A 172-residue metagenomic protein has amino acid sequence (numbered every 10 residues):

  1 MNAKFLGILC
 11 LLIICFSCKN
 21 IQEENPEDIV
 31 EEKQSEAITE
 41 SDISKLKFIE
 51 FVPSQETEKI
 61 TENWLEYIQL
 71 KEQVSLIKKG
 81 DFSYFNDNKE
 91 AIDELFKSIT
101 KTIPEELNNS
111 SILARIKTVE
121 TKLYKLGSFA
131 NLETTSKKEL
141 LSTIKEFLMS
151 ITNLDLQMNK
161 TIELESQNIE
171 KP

Functional and structural regions predicted by a protein language model:
M1-G7: Bacterial N-terminal signal peptides that target proteins for export
N2, K19, E23, T152-N159: A short, amphipathic alpha-helical segment
I8-L12: Hydrophobic helical h-region of N-terminal Sec-dependent signal peptides in bacterial secretory/periplasmic proteins
I14-S17: C-terminal motif of bacterial Sec signal peptides marking the signal peptidase cleavage site
N20-S83: Immediate post-signal-peptide N-terminus of mature secreted/exported proteins
T57-P172: Intrinsically disordered, glycine/charged-rich N-terminal periplasmic/extracytoplasmic linker segments that lie
